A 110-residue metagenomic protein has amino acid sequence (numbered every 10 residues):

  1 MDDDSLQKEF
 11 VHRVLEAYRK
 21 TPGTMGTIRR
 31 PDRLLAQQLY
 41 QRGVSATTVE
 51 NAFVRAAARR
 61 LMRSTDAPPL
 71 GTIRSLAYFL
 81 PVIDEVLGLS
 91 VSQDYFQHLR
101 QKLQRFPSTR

Functional and structural regions predicted by a protein language model:
D2-R110: Intrinsically disordered, low-complexity, basic-enriched segments
